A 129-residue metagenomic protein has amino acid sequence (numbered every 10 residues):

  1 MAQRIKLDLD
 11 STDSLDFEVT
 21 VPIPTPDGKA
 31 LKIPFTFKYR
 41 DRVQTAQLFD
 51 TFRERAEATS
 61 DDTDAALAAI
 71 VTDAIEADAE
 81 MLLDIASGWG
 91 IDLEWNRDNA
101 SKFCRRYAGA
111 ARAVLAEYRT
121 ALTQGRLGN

Functional and structural regions predicted by a protein language model:
M1-A2, I33-F37, M81-I91, V114-L115: Generic hydrophobic secondary-structure signal
M1-E57: Short, charged/polar N-terminal "headpieces" of proteins
T25-K29, D78-A79, L93, Y107-A108: Alpha-helical interaction segments
R42-T45, A79, R97: Alpha-helix initiation and N-capping motif
Q47-D50, E54, A65-A69, D84 (+3 more regions): Polar/charged alpha-helical tracts
R55-L93: Compositionally biased, intrinsically disordered linkers/stalks adjacent to structured regions
G88-N129: C-terminal charged interaction modules
